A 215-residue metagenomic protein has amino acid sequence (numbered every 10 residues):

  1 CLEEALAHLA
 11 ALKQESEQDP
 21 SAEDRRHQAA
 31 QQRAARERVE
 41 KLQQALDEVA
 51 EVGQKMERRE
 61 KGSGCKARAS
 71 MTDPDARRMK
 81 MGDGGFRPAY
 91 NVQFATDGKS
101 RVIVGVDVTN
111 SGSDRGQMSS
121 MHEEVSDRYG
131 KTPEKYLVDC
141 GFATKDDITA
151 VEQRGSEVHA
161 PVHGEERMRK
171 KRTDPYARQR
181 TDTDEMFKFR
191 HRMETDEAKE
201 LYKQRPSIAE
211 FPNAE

Functional and structural regions predicted by a protein language model:
C1-E215: Anion-binding and metal-coordination hotspots
